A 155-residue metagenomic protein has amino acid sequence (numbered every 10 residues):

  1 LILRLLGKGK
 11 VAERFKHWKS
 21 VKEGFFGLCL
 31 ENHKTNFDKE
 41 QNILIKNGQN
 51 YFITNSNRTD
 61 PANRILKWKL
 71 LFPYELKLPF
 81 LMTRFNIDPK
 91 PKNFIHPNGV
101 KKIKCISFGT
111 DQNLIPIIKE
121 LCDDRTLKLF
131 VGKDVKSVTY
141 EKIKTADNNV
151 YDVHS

Functional and structural regions predicted by a protein language model:
L1-S155: Glyoxalase I/VOC metalloenzyme domain signal
